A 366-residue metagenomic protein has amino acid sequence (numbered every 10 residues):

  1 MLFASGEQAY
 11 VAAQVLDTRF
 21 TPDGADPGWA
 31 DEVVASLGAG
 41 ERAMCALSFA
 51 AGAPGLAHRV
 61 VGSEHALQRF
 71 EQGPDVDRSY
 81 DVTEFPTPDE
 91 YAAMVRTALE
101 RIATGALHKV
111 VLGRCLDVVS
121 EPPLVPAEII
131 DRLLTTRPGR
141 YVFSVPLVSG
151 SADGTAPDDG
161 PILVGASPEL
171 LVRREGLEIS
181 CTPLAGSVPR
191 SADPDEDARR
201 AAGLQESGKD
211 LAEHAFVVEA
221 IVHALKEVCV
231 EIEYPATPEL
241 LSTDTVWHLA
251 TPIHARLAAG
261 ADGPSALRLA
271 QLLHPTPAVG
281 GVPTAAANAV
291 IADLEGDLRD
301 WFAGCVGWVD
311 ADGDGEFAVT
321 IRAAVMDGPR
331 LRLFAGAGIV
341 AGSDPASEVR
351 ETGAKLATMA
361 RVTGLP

Functional and structural regions predicted by a protein language model:
M1-G52: A generic N-terminal leader/anchor concept
L2-R19, R114-A212, F216, E227-E233 (+1 more regions): An anion-binding catalytic pocket shared by soluble metabolic enzymes
G6-Q14, T21-P22, G52, L56 (+4 more regions): Contiguous alpha-helical scaffold segments within structured protein domains that host functional hotspots
A25-S36, E41-R42, M94-A98, E128 (+3 more regions): Short alpha-helical segments and helix-capping/turn motifs at coil-helix boundaries
A43-L47, V110, V142-V145, D300-G307: A short glycine-rich, hydrophobically flanked beta-strand micro-motif that places a catalytic Asp/Glu for divalent metal
G105: Flexible glycine-rich active-site/ligand-binding loops centered on an Asp-His dyad
A255-P366: Conserved hydrophobic core element of enzyme catalytic domains
